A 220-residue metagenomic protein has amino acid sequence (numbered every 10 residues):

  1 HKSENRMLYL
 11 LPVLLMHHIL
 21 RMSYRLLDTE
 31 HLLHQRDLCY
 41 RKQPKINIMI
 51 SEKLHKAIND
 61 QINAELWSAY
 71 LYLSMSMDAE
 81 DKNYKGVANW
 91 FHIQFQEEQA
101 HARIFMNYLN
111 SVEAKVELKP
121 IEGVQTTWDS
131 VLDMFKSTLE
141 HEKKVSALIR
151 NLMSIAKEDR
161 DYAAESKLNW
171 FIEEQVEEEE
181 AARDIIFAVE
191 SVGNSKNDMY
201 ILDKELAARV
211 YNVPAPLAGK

Functional and structural regions predicted by a protein language model:
L8, H17-I19, S23-K220: Iron-associated oxidoreductase/ferritin-like identity signal
V13-L14: Alpha-helical segments embedded in low-complexity/disordered contexts
